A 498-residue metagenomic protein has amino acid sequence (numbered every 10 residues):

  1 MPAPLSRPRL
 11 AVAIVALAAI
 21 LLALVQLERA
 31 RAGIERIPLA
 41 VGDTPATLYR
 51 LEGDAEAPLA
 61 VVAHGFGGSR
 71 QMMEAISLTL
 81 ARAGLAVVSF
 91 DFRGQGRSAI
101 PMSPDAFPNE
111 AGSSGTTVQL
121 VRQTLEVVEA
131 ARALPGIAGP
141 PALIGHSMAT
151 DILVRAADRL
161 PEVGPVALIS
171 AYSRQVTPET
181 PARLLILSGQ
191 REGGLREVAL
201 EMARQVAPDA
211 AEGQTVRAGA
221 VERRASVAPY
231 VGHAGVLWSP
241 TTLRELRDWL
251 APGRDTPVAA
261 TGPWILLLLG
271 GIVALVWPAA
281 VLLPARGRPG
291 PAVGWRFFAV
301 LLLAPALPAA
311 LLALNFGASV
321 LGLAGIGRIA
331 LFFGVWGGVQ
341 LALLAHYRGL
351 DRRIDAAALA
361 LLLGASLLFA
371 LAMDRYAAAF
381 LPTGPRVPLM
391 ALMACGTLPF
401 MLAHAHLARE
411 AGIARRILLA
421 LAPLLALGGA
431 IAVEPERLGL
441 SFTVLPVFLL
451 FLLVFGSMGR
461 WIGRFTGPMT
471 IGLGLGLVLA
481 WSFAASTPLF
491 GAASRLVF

Functional and structural regions predicted by a protein language model:
P2-A40, P45-L48: An N-terminal hydrophobic leader/cap segment in hydrolases
R9-L10, T261-P263, W295-A299, D351-A358: Alpha-helical transmembrane segments and their helix-start/interface "positive-inside/aromatic belt" motifs in integral
L27-A30, L283-R286, I462-M469: Membrane-interface capping segments at transmembrane-helix boundaries
R31-V258: Soluble extramembrane regions of membrane proteins in the secretory/endomembrane system
D255-L268: Juxtamembrane/start-of-transmembrane alpha-helix segments at the extracytoplasmic/lumenal side of membrane anchors
L268-W277, V335-W336, C395-T397: Hydrophobic alpha-helical transmembrane segments
G270-L307: Juxtamembrane interface at the cytosolic side of transmembrane helices
V300-F498: Alpha-helical transmembrane segments of integral membrane proteins
